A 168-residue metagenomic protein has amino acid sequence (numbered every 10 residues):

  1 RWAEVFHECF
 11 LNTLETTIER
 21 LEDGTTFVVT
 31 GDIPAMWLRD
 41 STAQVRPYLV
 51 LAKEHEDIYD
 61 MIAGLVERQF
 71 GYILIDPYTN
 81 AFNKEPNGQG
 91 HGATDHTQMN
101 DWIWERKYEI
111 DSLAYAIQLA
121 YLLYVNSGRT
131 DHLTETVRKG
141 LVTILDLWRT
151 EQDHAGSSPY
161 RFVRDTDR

Functional and structural regions predicted by a protein language model:
R1-R39: Low-complexity, Ser/Thr/Pro/Gly-enriched N-terminal "stalk/linker" regions
P34-I62, V66-Y160: Aromatic-rich carbohydrate-recognition surfaces in CAZymes
Y160-R168: Active-site cradle of extracellular carbohydrate-active enzymes
